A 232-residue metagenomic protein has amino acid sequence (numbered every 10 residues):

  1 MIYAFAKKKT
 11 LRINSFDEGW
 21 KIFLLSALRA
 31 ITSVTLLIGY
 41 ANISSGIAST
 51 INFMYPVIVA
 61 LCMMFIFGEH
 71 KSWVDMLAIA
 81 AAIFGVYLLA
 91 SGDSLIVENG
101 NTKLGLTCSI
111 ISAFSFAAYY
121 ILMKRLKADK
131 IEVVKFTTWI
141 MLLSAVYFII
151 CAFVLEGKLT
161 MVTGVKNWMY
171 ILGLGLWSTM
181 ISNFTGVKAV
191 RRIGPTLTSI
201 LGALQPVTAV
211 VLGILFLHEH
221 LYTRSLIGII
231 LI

Functional and structural regions predicted by a protein language model:
M1, I47, A118-L143: Juxtamembrane helix-loop-helix junctions in multi-pass membrane proteins
M1, T50-I58, K103, T107-S115 (+1 more regions): Membrane-embedded alpha-helical segments of multi-pass membrane proteins, especially the transmembrane helices
M1, V57, I83, A117 (+2 more regions): Small-residue-rich packing faces within the transmembrane alpha-helices of Major Facilitator Superfamily
M1-L24, L37, F65-L77, S94-L104 (+4 more regions): Membrane-interface interhelical linkers
F23-N42, L61-C62, L88, T107-L122 (+4 more regions): Hydrophobic alpha-helical transmembrane segments of multi-pass membrane transport proteins, especially secondary
I38-S45, S91-D93, L215-S225: Helix-coil boundary and interhelical linker segments in multi-pass alpha-helical membrane proteins
I51-N52, V74-L77, L104, F136-W139 (+2 more regions): Hydrophobic core positions of alpha-helical segments in small-molecule transporters and transporter systems
C62, K71-D93, F148, A203 (+2 more regions): Hydrophobic transmembrane alpha-helices of multi-pass small-molecule transport proteins
